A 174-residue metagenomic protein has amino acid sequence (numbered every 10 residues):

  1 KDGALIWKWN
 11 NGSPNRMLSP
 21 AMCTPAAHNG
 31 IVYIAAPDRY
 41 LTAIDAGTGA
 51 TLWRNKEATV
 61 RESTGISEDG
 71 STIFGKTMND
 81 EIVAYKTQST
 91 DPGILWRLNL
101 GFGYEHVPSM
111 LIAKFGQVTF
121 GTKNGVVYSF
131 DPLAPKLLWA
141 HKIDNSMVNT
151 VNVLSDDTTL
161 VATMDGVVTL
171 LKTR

Functional and structural regions predicted by a protein language model:
K1-D2, D45-T48, K86-D91, D131-P135 (+1 more regions): Short loop/turn segments that connect beta-strands within beta-propeller blades
A4-H28, W53-D69, D91-K114, A140-D156: Extracytoplasmic beta-rich repeat domains
V32, L41-I44, G49, V127: Hydrophobic packing within well-folded, soluble alpha/beta domains
V32-I34, T72-G75, Q117-F120, Y128 (+1 more regions): Conserved beta-propeller blade signature
R39-Y40, G125-V126, D157: Short loop/turn microsegments at loop-to-beta-strand junctions
T122, L133-R174: Hydrophilic extracytoplasmic domains
